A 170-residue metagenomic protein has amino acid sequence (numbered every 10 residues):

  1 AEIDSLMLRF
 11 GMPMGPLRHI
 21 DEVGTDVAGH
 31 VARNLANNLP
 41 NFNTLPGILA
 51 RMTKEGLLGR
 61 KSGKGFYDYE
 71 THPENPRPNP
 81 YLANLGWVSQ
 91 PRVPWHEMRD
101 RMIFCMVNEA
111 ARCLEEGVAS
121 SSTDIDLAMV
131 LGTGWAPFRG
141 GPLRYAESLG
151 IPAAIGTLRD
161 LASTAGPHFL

Functional and structural regions predicted by a protein language model:
A1-L170: N-terminal glycine-rich phosphate-binding loop for ADP-containing cofactors
